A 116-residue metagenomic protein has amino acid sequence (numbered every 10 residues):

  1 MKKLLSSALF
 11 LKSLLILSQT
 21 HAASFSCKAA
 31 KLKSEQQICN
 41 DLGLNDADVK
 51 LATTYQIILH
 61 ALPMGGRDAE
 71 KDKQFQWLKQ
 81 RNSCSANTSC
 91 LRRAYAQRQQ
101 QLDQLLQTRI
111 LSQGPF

Functional and structural regions predicted by a protein language model:
M1-A8: Bacterial N-terminal signal peptides that target proteins for export
L5, Q19-T20: Short, intrinsically disordered, low-complexity terminal segments
S13, L17-Q19: N-terminal signal peptide c-region/cleavage motif recognized by signal peptidases
T20-F116: N-terminal alpha-helical modules
